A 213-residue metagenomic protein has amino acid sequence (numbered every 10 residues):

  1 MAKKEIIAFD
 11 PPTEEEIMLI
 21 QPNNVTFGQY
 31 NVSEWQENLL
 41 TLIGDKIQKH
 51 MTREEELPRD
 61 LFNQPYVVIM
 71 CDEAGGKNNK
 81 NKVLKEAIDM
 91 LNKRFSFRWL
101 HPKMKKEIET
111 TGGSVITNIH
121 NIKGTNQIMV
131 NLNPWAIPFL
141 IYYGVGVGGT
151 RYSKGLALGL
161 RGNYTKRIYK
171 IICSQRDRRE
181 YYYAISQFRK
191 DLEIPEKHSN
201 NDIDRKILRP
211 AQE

Functional and structural regions predicted by a protein language model:
M1-E213: Charged, alpha-helix-forming regions
